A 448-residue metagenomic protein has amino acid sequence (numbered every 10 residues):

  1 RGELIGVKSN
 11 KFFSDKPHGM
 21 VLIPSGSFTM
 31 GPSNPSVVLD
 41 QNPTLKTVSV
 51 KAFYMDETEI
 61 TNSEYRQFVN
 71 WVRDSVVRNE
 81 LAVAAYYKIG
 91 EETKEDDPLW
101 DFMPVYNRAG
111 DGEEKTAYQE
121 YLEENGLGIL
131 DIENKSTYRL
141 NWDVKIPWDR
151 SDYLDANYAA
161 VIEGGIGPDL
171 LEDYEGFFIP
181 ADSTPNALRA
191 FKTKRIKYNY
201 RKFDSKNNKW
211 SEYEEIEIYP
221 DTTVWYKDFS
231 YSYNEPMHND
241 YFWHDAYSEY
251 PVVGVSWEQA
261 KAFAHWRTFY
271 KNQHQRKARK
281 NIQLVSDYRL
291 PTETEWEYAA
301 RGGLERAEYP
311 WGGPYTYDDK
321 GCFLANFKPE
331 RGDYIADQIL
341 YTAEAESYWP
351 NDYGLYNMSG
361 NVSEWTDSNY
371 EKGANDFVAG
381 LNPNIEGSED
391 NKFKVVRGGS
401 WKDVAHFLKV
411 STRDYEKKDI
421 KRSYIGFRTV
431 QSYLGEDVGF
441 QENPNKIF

Functional and structural regions predicted by a protein language model:
R1-I5, K11, P17-H18, F263 (+1 more regions): Bacterial Sec-dependent N-terminal signal peptides
S9, D352, Y415-K417: Generic recognition of flexible, low-complexity loop/linker segments
N10-K11, F448: Glycine/tyrosine- and acidic-biased, solvent-exposed loop/turn segments at the edges of beta-strands
K11-F12, L45, V252, Y334-I335 (+2 more regions): Short Gly/Pro-enriched turn/cap motifs at secondary-structure boundaries
F13-I89, T93-A262, T268, G360: A short glycine-rich, aromatic-capped structural motif
L22-I23, T29, N34, P147 (+6 more regions): Functional-site microenvironments in short loops/helix caps that host divalent-cation chemistry
N384-S388, D414-K421: Short proline/glycine-enriched turn/loop segments at secondary-structure junctions
S423-G439: Short, structured beta-strand segments at or near domain termini in extracellular proteins/domains
